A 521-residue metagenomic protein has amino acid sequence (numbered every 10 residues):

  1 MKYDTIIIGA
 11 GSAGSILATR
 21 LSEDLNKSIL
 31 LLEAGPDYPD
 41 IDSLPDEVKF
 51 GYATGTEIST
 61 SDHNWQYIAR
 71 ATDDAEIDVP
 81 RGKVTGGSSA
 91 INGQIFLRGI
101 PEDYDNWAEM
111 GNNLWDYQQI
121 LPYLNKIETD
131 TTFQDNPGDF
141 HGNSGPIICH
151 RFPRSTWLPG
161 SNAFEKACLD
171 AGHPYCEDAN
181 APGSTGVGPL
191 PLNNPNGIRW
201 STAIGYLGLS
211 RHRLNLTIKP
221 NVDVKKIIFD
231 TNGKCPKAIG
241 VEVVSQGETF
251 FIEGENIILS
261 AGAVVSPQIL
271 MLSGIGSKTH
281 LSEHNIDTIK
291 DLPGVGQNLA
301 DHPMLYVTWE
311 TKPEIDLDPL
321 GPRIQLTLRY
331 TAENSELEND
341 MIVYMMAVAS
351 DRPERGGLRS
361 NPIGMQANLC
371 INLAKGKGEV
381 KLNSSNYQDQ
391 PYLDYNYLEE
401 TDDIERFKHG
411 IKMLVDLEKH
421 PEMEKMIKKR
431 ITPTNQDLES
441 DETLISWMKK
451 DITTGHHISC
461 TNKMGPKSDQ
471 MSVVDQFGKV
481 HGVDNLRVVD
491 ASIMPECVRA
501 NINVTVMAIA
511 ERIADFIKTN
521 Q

Functional and structural regions predicted by a protein language model:
M1-Q521: N-terminal redox-cofactor-binding region of secreted/periplasmic oxidoreductases
